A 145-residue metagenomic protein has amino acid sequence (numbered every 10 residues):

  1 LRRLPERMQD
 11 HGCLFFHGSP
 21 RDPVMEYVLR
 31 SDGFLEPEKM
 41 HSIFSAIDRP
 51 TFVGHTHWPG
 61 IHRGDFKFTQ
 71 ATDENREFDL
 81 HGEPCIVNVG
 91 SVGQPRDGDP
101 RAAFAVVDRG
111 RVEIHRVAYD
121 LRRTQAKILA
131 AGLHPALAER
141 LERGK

Functional and structural regions predicted by a protein language model:
L1-F52, T56-K67: Conserved catalytic scaffold of divalent metal-dependent phosphoesterases
G64-K145: Acidic, His/Gly-rich catalytic cores of divalent-metal-dependent hydrolytic chemistry
